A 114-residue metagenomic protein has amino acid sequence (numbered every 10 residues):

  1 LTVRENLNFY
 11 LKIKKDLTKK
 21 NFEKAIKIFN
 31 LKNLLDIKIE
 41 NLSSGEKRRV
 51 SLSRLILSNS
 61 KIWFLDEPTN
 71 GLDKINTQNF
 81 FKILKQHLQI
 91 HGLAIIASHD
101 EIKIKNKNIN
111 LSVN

Functional and structural regions predicted by a protein language model:
L1-I13: Q-loop/switch helix immediately C-terminal to the Walker
N8, K19-L34: Conserved ABC ATPase "signature" region
K38-L42: Conserved ABC ATPase signature
L52, H91: Hydrophobic anchor residue at the start of the ABC signature
W63-E67: Catalytic Walker B motif of ABC-type/P-loop ATPase nucleotide-binding domains
K74-N76: Helix N-cap at the start of a conserved alpha-helix in ABC-type nucleotide-binding domains
N79-F81: Conserved hydrophobic alpha-helix in the ABC-type ATPase nucleotide-binding domain
